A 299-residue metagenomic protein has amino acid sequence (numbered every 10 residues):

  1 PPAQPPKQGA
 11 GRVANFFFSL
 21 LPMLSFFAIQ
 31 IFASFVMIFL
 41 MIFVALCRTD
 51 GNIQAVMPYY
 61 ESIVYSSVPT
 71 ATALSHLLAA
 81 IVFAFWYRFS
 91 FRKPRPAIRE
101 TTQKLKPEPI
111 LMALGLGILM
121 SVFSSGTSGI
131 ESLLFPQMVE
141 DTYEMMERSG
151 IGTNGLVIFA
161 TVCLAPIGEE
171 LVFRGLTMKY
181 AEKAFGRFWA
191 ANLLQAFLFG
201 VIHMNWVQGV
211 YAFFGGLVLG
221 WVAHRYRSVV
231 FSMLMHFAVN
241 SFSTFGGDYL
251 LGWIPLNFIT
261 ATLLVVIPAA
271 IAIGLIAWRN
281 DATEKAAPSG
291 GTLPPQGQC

Functional and structural regions predicted by a protein language model:
P1-T101, K106-I110, I118, S241-C299: N-terminal, membrane-interfacial amphipathic/helix-forming hydrophobic leader that caps and precedes the first
S25-A28, L74, G115, L194-L198 (+2 more regions): Hydrophobic residues within alpha-helical transmembrane segments of multi-pass solute transporters/permease subunits
I31, F35, V201, V207-L264: Functionally important transmembrane alpha-helices
C47-D50, Q54, Y60-S66, R95-G168 (+4 more regions): Juxtamembrane helix-loop-helix connectors linking adjacent transmembrane helices in multi-pass membrane enzymes
F123, T127, F173, T177 (+1 more regions): Hydrophobic/aromatic residues in alpha-helical transmembrane segments
G155, F159, W189-L193, F214 (+1 more regions): The feature captures the transmembrane alpha-helix scaffold of multi-pass secondary transporters
I167-V172, L176-T177, N205, A238 (+1 more regions): Active-site His/Glu-centered metal-binding helix of metallohydrolases
G168-L194, W221-S228: Membrane-interface helix/loop boundary segments of multi-pass membrane proteins
